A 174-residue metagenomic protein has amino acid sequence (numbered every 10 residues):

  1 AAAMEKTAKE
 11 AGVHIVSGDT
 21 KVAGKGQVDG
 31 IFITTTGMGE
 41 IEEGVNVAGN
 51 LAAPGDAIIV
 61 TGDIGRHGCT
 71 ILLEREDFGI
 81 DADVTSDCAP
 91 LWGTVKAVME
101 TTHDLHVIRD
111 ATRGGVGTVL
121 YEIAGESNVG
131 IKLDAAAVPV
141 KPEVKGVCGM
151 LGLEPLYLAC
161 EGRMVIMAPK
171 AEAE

Functional and structural regions predicted by a protein language model:
A1-E174: Helix-biased detector of long, well-ordered alpha-helical tracts
